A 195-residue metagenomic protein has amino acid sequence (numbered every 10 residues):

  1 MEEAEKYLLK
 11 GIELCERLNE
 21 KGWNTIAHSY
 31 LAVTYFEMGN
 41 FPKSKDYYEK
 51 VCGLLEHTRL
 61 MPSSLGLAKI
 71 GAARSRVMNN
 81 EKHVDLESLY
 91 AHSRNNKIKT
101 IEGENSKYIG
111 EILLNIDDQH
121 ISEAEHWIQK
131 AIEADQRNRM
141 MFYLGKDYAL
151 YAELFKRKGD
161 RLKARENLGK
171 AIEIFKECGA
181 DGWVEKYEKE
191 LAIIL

Functional and structural regions predicted by a protein language model:
M1-L195: Helix-coil-helix junctions within alpha-helical repeat/solenoid scaffolds
